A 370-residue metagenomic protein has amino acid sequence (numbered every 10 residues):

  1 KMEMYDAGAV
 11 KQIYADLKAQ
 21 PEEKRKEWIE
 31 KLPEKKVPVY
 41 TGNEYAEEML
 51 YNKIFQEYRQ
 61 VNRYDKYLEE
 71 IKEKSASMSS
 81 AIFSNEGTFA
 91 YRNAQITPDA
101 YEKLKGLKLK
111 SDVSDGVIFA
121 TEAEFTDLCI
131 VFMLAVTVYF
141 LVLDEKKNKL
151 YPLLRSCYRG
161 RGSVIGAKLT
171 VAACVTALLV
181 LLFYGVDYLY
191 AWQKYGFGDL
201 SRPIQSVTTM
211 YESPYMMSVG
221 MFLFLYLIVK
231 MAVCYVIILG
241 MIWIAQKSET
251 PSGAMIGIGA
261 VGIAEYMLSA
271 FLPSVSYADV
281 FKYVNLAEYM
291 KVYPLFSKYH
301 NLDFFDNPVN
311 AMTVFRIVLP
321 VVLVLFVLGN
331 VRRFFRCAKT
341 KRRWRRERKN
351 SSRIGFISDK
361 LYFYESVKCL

Functional and structural regions predicted by a protein language model:
K1, F197-M221, S252-M255, V261-W344: Terminal transmembrane helical anchor/hairpin motif
K1-M2, E70-E145, G166-Q246, K291-T313: Secretory targeting signals
M2-L104: Long, solvent-exposed extracytoplasmic domains/loops
S75, A172-Q193, G257-K282, L370: Hydrophobic alpha-helical membrane-insertion segments
L150-L154: Short cytoplasmic-facing helical segments at TM-TM junctions of multi-pass membrane proteins
R155-R161: Short helix-to-coil transition segments within interhelical loops that connect adjacent transmembrane helices
G162, P251-S252: Residues that define the loop-to-transmembrane-helix transition and helix capping in multi-pass membrane transporters
K341-L370: Aromatic- and glycine-rich beta-strand/loop motifs that create alpha-glucan
